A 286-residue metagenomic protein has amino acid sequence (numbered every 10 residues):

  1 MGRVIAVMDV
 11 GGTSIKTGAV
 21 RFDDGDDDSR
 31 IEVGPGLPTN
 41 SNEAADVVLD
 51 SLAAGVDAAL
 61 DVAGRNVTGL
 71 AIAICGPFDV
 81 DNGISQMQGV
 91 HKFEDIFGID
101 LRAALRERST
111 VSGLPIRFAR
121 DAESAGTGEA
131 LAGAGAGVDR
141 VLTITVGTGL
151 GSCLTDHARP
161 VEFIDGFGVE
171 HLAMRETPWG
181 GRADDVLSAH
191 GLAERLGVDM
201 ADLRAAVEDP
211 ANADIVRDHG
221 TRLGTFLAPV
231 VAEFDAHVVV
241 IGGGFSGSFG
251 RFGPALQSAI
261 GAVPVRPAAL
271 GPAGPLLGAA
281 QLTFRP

Functional and structural regions predicted by a protein language model:
M1-G69, D79-I84, L105-I116, G128-L142 (+2 more regions): ATP-binding/phosphotransfer module of carbohydrate and carboxylate kinases, centering on a glycine-rich
D9, A71-C75, A119, L142-G149 (+1 more regions): Short beta-strand segments
G76-F78, H91, A122, G147-L150 (+1 more regions): Short, flexible active-site-adjacent loop segments at beta-strand->alpha-helix junctions, enriched in small/polar
I84-G98: A charged helix-plus-loop insertion that forms the helical arch/lid used to bind and gate nucleic-acid substrates
R117, E123: Glycine/small-residue-rich loop that forms an oxyanion/phosphate-binding "nest" at active or ligand-binding sites
S124-L131, G151-L154: Adenylate-forming
S152-L172: Hydrophobic, well-structured mid-protein blocks that either form specific transmembrane helices
